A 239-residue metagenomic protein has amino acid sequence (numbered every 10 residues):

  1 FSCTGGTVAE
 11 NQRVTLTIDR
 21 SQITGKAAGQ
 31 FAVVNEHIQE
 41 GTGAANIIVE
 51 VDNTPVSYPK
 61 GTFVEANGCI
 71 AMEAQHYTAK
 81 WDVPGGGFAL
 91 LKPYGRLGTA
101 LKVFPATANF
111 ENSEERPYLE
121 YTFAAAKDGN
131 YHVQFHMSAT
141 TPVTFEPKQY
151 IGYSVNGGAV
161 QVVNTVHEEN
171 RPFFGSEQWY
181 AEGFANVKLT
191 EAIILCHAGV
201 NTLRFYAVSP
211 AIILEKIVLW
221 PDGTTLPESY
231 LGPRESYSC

Functional and structural regions predicted by a protein language model:
F1-C239: Extracytoplasmic
